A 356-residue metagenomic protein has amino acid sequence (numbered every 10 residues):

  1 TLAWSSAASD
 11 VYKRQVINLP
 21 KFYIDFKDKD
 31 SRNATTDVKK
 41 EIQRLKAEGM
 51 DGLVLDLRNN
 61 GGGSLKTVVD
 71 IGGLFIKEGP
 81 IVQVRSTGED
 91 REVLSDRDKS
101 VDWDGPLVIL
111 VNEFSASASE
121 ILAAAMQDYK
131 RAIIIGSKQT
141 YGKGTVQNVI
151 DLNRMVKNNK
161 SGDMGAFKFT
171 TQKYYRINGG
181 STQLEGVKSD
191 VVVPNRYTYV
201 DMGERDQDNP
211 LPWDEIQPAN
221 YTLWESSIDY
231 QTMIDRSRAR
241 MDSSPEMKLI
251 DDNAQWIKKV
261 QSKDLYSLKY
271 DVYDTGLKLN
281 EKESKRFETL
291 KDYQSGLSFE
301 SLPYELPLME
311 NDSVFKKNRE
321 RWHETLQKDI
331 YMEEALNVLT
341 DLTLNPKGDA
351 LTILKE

Functional and structural regions predicted by a protein language model:
T1-L2: Short, well-ordered junction/capping motifs at the entry into regular secondary structure
S5-M155, E324, K328, T340: Cleft-lining beta-strand/loop regions that shape enzyme active-site pockets
N18-K21, L57, V111, F169-K173 (+3 more regions): Flexible glycine-/small-residue-rich
F26-S31, D151-M164, D312-F315, R319: Low-complexity, polar-biased intrinsically disordered regions enriched in Pro/Ser/Thr/Gly
V68, G73, S95, Y141 (+6 more regions): Short, functionally important structural connectors and interaction interfaces within domains
K130, S137-M202: Polar, glycine-rich mid-to-C-terminal structural blocks that act as macromolecule-binding/assembly scaffolds
R176-T352: Conserved functional hotspot residues or short segments at active or partner-binding sites across diverse domains
L354-E356: Short, solvent-exposed mixed-charge patches
